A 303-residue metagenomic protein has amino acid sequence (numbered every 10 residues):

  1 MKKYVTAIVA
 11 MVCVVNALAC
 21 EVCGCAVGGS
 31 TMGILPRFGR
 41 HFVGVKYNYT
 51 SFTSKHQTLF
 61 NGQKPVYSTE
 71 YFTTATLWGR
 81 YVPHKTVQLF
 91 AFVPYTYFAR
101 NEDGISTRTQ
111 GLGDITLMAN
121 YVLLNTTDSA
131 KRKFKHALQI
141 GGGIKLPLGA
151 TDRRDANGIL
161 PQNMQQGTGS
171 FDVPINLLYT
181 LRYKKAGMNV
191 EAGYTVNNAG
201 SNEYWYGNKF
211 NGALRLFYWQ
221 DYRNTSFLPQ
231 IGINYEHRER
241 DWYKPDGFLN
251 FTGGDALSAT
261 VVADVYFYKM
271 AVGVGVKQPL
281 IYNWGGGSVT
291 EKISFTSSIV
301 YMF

Functional and structural regions predicted by a protein language model:
L18-S54, T127-A137: Outer-membrane beta-barrel biogenesis signature
P36, Y47-Y49, Y81, V93 (+6 more regions): Residue-level signature of outer-membrane beta-barrel architecture
R37-G39, Y71-A75, Q110-L117, H136 (+5 more regions): Residues that define the transmembrane beta-barrel architecture of outer-membrane proteins
H41, T53-S54, T86-L89, T126-S129 (+3 more regions): Repeated loop/turn-to-beta-strand initiation elements of outer-membrane beta-barrel proteins
V45-S51, A91-Y95, I140-L146, V190-Y194 (+3 more regions): Transmembrane beta-barrel strands of outer-membrane/channel proteins
Y49-T74: Surface-exposed strand-loop-strand hairpins of Gram-negative outer-membrane beta-barrel proteins
H56-T58, P65, Y204-F303: Outer membrane beta-barrel transmembrane domains
G104-G193, N198-W205: Outer-membrane pore/translocation modules
